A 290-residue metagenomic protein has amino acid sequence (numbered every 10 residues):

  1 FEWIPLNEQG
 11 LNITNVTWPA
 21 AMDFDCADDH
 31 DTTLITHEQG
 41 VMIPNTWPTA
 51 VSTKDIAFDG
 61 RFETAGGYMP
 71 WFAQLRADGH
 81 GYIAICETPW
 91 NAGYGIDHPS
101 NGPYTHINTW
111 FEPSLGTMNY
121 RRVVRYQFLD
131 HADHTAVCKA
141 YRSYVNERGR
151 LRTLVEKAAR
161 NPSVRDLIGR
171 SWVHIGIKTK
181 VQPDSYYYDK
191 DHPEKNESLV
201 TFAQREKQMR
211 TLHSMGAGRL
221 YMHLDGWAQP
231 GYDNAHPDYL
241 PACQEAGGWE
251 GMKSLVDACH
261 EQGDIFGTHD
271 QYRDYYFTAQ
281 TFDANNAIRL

Functional and structural regions predicted by a protein language model:
F1-M222, A246, A258, I265: Carbohydrate-recognition beta-sandwich/jelly-roll modules in extracellular/periplasmic carbohydrate-active proteins
D23, K180, W227-P230, R273-Y275: Short, solvent-exposed loop/turn segments at secondary-structure junctions
S185-K190, P230-L240: Short, conserved helix/loop micro-motifs enriched in His/Cys and acidic residues
E197-D225, D233-L290: Substrate-binding cleft of carbohydrate-active enzyme catalytic domains
